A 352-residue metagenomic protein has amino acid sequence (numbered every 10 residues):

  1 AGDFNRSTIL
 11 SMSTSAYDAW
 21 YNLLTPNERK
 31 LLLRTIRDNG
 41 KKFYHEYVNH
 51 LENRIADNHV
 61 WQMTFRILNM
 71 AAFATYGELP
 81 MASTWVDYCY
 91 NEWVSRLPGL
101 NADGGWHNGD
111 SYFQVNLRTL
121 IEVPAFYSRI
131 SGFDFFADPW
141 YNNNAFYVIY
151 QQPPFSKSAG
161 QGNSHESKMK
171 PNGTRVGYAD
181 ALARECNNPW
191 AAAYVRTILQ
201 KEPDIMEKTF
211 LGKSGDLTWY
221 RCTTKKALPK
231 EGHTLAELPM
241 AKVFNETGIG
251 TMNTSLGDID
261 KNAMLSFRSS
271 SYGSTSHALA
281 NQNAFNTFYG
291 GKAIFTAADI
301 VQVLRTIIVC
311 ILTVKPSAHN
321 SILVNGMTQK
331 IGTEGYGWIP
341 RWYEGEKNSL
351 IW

Functional and structural regions predicted by a protein language model:
A1-K157, H165: Aromatic-lined, polymer-binding surfaces characteristic of secreted/periplasmic polysaccharide-degrading enzymes
N5-T8, P139-W140, K170-T174, N187 (+1 more regions): Short acidic-hydrophobic sequence patches enriched in Asp/Glu that either
H50-N53, A102-W106, G162, T174-V176 (+3 more regions): Flexible glycine/proline-enriched surface loops and loop-helix/loop-strand junctions
N58, W106, D110-F113, S131-D134 (+5 more regions): Hydrophobic alpha-helical scaffolding
C89, W93, L117, Q152 (+5 more regions): Ser/Thr/Asn(+Pro)-rich, low-complexity disordered segments
S131-P139, S156-Q161, A191-Y194, D260-S266 (+2 more regions): Acidic/polar loop patches that form or flank catalytic/metal-binding clefts of enzymes that bind anionic ligands
Q161-L235: N-terminal leader/propeptide and maturation segments of large enzyme subunits in energy/redox metabolism and hydrolases
I205-W352: Catalytic and substrate-binding regions of extracellular carbohydrate-active enzymes, especially polysaccharide lyases
